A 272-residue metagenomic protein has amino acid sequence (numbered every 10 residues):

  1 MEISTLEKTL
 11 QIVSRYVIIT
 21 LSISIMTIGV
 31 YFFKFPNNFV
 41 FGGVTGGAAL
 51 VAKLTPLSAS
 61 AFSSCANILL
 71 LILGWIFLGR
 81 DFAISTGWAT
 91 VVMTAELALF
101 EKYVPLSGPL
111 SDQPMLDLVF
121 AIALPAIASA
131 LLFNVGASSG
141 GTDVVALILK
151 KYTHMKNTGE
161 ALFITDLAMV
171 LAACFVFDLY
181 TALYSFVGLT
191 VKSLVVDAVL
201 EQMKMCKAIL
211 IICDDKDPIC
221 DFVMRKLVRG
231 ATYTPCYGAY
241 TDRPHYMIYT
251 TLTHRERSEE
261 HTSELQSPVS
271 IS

Functional and structural regions predicted by a protein language model:
M1, V228, S267-S270: Intrinsic disorder/low-complexity segments
E2-D215: Core subunits and conserved enzymes of cellular information-processing and envelope-translocation systems across
Q11, K192, V196, L200-I209 (+1 more regions): Cytosolic, membrane-proximal regulatory domains of ion/volume homeostasis and mechanosensation machinery
E260-S272: Single conserved hydrophobic/aromatic residue that forms the stacking wall/gate of nucleotide- or nucleobase-binding
